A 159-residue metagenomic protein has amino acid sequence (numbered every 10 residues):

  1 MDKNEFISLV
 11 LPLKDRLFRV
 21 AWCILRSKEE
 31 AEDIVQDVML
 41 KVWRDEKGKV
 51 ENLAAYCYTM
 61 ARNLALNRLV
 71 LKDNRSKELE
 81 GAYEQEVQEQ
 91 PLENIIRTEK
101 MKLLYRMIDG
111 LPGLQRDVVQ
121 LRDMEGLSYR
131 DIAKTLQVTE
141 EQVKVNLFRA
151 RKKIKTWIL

Functional and structural regions predicted by a protein language model:
M1-R19, C23, E29-E32, G48: A short, charge-rich alpha-helical start-of-domain segment used by transcription regulators
L13, I34, N146-R149: Residues within the DNA-recognition helix of helix-turn-helix
R19, D33-L40, E51-N63: Structural recognition of an alpha-helix C-terminal capping motif at a helix-to-coil junction
T59-L79, R97: Arg/Lys-rich amphipathic alpha helix in sigma70-family domain 2
R75-T98, S128: Internal acidic/polar
L103-L111: Short amphipathic alpha-helical boundary/capping segments
V118-R122: A short pre-motif secondary-structure segment
R130, L136-L159: DNA-recognition helix of helix-turn-helix
